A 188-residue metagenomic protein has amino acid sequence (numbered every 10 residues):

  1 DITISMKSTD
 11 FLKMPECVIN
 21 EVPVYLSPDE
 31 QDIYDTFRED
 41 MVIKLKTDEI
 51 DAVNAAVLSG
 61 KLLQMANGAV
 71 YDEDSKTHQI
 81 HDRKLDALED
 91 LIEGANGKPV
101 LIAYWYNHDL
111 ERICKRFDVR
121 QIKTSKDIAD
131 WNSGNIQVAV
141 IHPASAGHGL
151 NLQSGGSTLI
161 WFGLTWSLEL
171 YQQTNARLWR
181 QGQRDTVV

Functional and structural regions predicted by a protein language model:
D1-G97: Inter-lobe coupling linker of SF2 helicases/translocases
Y25-P28, Y104, P143, T165: Conserved residues at beta->alpha junctions
S27, K61-L62, L88, I92 (+5 more regions): Generic structural signal for small/hydrophobic residues in well-ordered secondary structure, especially within
A69, N107, S145: Short, glycine/serine-rich, charged loops/turns that create anion-binding and catalytic segments at active sites
H81-E89, N107, S125-I128, Q172: Short, well-ordered alpha-helical scaffold segments within catalytic/effector domains
K98-Y106: Conserved RecA-like ASCE P-loop NTPase motor core of nucleic-acid helicases/translocases
L110, D118-V188: Conserved RecA-like P-loop NTPase helicase motor core
